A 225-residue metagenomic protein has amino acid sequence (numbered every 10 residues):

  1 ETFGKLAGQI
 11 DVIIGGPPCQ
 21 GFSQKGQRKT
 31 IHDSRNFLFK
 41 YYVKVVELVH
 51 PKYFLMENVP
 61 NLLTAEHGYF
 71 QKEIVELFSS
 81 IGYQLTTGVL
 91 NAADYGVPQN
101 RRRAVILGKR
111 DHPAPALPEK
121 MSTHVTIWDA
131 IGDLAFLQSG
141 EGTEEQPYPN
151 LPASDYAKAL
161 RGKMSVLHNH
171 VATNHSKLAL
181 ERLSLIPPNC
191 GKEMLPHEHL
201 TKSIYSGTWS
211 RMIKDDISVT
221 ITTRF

Functional and structural regions predicted by a protein language model:
E1-H50, P60-T64, Y69-K72, S79: Core alpha/beta nucleotide-donor-binding catalytic domains of modification enzymes
P17, N58, T87-V89, E119: A cross-domain feature marking catalytic cores of carbohydrate-active enzymes and several ubiquitous metabolic/repair
K52-M56: Conserved beta-strand signature within the Rossmann-like core of class I S-adenosyl-L-methionine
N58-V59, R224: Short, well-ordered beta-to-alpha junction loops that form the rim of enzyme active sites and present histidine/acidic
V59-T64, A92-G96: Short histidine/acidic/glycine/proline-rich micro-motifs that form metal- and phosphate-coordinating active-site loops
L77, R103-F225: S-adenosyl-L-methionine-dependent DNA methyltransferase catalytic core
Y83-D94: Conserved S-adenosyl-L-methionine
Y95-P98, M212: A short beta-turn/loop motif at secondary-structure boundaries
